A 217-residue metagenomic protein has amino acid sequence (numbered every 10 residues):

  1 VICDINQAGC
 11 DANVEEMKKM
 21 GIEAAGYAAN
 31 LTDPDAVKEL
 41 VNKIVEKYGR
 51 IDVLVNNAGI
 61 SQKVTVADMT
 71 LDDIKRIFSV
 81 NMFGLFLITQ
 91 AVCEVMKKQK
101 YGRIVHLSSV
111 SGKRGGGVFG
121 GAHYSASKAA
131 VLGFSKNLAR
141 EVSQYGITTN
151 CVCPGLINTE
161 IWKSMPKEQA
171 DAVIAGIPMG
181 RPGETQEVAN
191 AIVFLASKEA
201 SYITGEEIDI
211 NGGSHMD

Functional and structural regions predicted by a protein language model:
V1-A12: Conserved glycine-rich Rossmann-like NAD(P)H-binding loop of the short-chain dehydrogenase/reductase
Q7-A8, A28-E39, L71, Q186-E187: The beta1-alpha1 cofactor-binding region of Rossmann-like NAD(H)/NADP(H)-dependent oxidoreductases
T65-V66, D73-F78, W162, V173: Substrate-binding pocket helix/loop in short-chain dehydrogenase/reductase
T89, S127, S135: Active-site helix of classical SDR
E94, K136, R140-E141, S201: Alpha-helical segment proximal to the catalytic Tyr-Lys
S109: Residue(s) in the substrate-gating loop at a strand-loop-helix junction that position the organic substrate next
Q144, C151, A172-I203, I210-G212: C-terminal helical subdomain
